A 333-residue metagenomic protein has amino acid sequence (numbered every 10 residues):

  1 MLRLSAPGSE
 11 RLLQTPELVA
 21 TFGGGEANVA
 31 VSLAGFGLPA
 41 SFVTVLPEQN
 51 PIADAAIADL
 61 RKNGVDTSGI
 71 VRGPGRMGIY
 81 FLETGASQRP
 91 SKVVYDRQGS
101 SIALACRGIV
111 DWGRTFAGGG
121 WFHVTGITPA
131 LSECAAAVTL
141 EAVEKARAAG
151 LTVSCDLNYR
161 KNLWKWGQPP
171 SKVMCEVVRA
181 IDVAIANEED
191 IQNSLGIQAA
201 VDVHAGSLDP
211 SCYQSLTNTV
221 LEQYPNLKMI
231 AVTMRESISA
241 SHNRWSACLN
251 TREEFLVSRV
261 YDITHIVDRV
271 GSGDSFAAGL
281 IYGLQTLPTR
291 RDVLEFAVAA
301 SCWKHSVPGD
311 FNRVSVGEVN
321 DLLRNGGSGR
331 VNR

Functional and structural regions predicted by a protein language model:
M1-R11: Positively charged, low-complexity intrinsically disordered leader regions
S9-V29: Short catalytic helix/loop segments, enriched in acidic residues and glycine and frequently bearing histidine
T21, N28-S41, G283-T286: Alpha-helix C-terminal capping segments
P39-I127, V319-R333: Conserved N-terminal subdomain of the carbohydrate kinase-like
A40, T67, V153-S154, I185: Hydrophobic beta-strand scaffold residues
R147-T152, Y224-K228: A short helix->loop->beta-strand "cap" motif at the edges of active sites that frequently abuts
L163-E253: Conserved phosphate/ATP/ADP-binding segment of small-molecule kinases
A240, F255-G326: Conserved post-catalytic alpha-helical subdomain immediately downstream of the catalytic base and nucleotide-binding
